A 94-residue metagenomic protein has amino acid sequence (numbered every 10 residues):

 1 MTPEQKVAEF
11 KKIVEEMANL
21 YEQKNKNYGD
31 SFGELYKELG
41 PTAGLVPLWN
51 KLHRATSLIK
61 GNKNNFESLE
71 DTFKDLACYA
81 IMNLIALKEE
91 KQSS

Functional and structural regions predicted by a protein language model:
M1-S94: Intrinsically disordered, low-complexity regulatory regions that flank transcription factor DNA-binding cores
